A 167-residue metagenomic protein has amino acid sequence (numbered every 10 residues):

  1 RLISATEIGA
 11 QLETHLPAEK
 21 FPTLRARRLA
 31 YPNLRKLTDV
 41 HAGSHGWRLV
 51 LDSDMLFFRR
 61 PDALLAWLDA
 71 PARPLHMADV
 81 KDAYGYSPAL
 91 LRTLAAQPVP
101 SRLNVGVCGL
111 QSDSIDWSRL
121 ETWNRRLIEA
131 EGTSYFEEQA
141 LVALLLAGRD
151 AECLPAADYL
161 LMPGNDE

Functional and structural regions predicted by a protein language model:
L2, R48, P74-L75, A151-C153 (+1 more regions): Conserved beta-strand scaffold positions in the cores of enzyme catalytic domains, especially in NTP/NDP-utilizing
L2-G43: Active-site-proximal specificity loops/subdomain of glycosyltransferases
A5-T14, D82-Y84, Y159-G164: A short acidic, often aromatic-flanked loop/helix-cap motif at beta-alpha or helix-coil junctions that lines enzyme
P32, K36-K81: GT-A fold catalytic core of metal-dependent nucleotide-sugar glycosyltransferases, centered on the diacidic
V50-S53, R59-A63, Y86-L90, S118-T122: A short secondary-structure junction signal
L65, L90-L94, N124-A130: Short helix/strand-bridging catalytic loops that position acidic/His residues to coordinate divalent metals and engage
L75-V99: A short, conserved beta-to-alpha structural element at the edge of catalytic cores that scaffolds binding
V80-D82, P98-E167: Catalytic core and acceptor-binding pocket of nucleotide-sugar-dependent glycosyltransferases
